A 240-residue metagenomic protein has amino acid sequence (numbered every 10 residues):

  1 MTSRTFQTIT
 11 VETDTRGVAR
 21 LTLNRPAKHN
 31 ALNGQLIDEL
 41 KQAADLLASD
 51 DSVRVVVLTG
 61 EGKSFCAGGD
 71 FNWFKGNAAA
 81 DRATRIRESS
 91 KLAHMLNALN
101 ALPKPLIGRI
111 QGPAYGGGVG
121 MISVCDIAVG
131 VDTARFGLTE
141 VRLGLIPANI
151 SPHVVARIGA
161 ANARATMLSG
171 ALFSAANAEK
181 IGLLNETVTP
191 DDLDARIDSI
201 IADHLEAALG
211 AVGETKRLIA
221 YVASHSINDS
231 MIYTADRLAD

Functional and structural regions predicted by a protein language model:
M1-E61, N97: Conserved CoA-thioester-binding segment of acyl-CoA-metabolizing enzymes
M1-R20, N24, K28, A171-H204 (+1 more regions): Amphipathic alpha-helical segments at domain termini/boundaries
L21, R25, L40, L58 (+5 more regions): Terminal peptide-recognition signature
A43, K91-L102: Catalytic-core regions built around general acid/base machinery
G60-M95, A114, S226: Glycine- (often His-adjacent) and acidic-residue-rich active-site loop that binds/positions the CoA thioester
F71, L92, S151, A160-A163 (+3 more regions): A general structural signal for well-ordered alpha-helical segments in protein cores
N97-L209: Crotonase-fold acyl-CoA enzyme core
T166-M167, T215-L218, L238: Short alpha-helical scaffolding segments that buttress acidic/His motifs in well-ordered protein cores
